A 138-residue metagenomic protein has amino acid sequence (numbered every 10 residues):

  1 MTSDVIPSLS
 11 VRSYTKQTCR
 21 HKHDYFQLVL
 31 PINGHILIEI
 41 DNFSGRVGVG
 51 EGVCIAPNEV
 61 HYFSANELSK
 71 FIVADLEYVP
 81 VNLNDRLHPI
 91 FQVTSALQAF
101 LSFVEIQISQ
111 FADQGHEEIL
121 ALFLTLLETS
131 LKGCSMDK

Functional and structural regions predicted by a protein language model:
M1-I90: N-terminal regulatory/effector-sensing and dimerization cores that precede helix-turn-helix DNA-binding domains
Q92-K138: An amphipathic alpha-helical interaction segment
